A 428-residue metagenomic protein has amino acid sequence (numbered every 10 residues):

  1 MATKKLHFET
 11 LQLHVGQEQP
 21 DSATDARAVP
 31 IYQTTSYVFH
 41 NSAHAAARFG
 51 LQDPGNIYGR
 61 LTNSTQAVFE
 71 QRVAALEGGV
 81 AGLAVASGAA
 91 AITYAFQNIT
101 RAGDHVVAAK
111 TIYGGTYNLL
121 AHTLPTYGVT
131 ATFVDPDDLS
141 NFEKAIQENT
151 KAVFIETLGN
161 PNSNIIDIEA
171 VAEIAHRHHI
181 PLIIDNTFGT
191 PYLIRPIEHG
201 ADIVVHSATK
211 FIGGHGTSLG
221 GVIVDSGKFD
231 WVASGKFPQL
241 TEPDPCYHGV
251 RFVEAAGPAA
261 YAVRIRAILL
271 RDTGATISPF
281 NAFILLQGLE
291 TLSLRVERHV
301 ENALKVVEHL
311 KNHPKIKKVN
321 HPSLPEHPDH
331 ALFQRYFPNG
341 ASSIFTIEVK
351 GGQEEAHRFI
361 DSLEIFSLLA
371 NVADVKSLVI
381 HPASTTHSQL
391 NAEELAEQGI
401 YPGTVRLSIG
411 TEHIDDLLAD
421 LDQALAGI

Functional and structural regions predicted by a protein language model:
A2-N63, Q71-R72: N-terminal "arm"/small-domain region of PLP-dependent enzymes with the aminotransferase-like
A2-T3, G16, P20, L83-H313: Conserved PLP-enzyme active-site core in the AAT-like
N41-T93, G115-T123: Conserved N-terminal alpha-helix of the aminotransferase class I/II PLP-enzyme fold
V80, A121, T130, E148 (+3 more regions): PLP-dependent enzyme catalytic core of the Aspartate aminotransferase-like
V153, G221-I223, V319, F345 (+1 more regions): Well-ordered beta-strand positions enriched in small/hydrophobic/aromatic, beta-favoring residues
L158, T187-G189, L324, K350 (+1 more regions): Active-site beta-loop-alpha junctions enriched in small/polar residues
V224, T346-E348, S408-G410: Short hydrophobic/aromatic beta-strand micro-patches that form the beta-sheet surface supporting nucleotide- or nucleic
T273-T276, F280-A282, Q287, T291 (+4 more regions): Conserved small-domain helix->loop->beta segment predominantly found in fold-type I
